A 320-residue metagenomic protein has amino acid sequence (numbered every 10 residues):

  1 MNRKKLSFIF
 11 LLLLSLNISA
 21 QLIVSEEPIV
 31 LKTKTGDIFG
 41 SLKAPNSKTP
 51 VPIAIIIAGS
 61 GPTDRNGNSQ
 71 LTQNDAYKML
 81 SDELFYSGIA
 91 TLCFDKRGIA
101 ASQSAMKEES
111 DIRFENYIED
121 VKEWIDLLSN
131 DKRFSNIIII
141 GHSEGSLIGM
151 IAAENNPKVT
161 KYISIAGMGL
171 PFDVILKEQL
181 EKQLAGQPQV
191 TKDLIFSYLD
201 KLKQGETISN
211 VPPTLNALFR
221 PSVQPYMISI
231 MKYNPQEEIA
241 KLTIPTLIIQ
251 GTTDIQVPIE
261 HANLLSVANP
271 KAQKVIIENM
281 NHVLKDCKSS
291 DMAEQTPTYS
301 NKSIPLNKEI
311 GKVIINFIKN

Functional and structural regions predicted by a protein language model:
Q21-T49: N-terminal cap/lid segment of alpha/beta-hydrolase-fold proteins
K48-L84: Short, surface-exposed "cap/lid" segments of acyl-processing enzymes
A76-Q103: Conserved alpha/beta-hydrolase
E109-N130: Alpha/beta-hydrolase active-site loop
I163-E237: Accessory cap/linker subdomain of secreted extracellular hydrolases
L242, I248-Q250: Short beta-strand/loop motif that positions the catalytic acidic residue of the alpha/beta-hydrolase fold
I244, V257-A268: Short alpha-helix in the alpha/beta-hydrolase fold that links the catalytic acid
V283, K288-N320: Catalytic active-site module of serine/aspartate enzymes centered on a nucleophile-bearing elbow/loop
